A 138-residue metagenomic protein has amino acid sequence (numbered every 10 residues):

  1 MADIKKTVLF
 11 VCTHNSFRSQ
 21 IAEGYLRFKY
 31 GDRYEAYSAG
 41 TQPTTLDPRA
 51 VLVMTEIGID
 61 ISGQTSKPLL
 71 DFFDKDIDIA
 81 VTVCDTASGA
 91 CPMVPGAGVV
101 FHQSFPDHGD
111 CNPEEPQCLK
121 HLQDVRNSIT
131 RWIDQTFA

Functional and structural regions predicted by a protein language model:
A2-D71: Conserved active-site segments centered on acidic
D74-D76: Alpha-helix C-terminal capping/helix-to-coil transition sites in glycosyltransferase folds
C84-D85: Short glycine-/small-residue-rich Rossmann-like dinucleotide-binding loops
S88-A138: Phosphate-binding/catalytic loops
